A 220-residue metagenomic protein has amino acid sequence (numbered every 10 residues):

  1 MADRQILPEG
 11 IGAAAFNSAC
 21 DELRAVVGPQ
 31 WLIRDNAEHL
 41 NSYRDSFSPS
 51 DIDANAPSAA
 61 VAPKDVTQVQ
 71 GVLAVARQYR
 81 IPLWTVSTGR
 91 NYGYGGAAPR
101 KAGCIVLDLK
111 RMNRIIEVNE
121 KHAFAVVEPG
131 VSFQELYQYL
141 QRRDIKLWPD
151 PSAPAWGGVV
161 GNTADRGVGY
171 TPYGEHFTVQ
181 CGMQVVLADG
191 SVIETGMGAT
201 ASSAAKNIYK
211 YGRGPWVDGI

Functional and structural regions predicted by a protein language model:
M1-A74, Q78, R90-A123, S152-P154 (+1 more regions): N-terminal flexible segment immediately upstream of the FAD-binding catalytic core in FAD-dependent oxidoreductases
R80-I81, D144: Cytochrome P450 catalytic domain signature, combining two hallmark sequence patches
P82-T85, W148: Short hydrophobic alpha-helical runs that function as membrane-insertion/retention elements
S87-R90, S132: Ser/Thr-glycine-rich phosphate-binding loops at phosphate-binding pockets of nucleotides, nucleotide cofactors
R114-V118, V127-I220: FAD-binding subdomain of flavoenzyme oxidoreductases
